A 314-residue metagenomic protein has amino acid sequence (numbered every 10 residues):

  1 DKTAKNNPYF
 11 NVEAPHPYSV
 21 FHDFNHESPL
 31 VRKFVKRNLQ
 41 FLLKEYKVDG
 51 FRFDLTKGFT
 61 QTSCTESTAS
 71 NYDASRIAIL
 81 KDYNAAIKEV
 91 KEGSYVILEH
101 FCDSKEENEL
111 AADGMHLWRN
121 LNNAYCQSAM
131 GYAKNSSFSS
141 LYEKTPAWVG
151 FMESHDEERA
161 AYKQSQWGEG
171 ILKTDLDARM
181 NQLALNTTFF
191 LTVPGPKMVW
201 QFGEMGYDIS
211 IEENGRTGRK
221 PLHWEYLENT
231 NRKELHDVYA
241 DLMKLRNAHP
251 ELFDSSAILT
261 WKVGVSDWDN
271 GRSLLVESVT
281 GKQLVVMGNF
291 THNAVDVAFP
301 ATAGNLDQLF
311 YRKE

Functional and structural regions predicted by a protein language model:
D1-K2, I97, V199-F202: Glycine-rich, aromatic-flanked loop segments that form ligand/cofactor-binding clefts across common enzyme folds
D1-Y72, Y83-E89: Substrate-binding/active-site clefts of carbohydrate-active enzymes
E27-V35, S75-I79, A178-L183, T230 (+1 more regions): Soluble or luminal CAZymes and related metallo-dependent hydrolases
K44, L55-E157, T188-T192, G203-K282 (+1 more regions): Active-site-proximal helices and loops of the catalytic beta/alpha 8
Y162-L176, R216-L222: A solvent-exposed, charged loop/short amphipathic helix patch at secondary-structure junctions
V286-G288: Short edge beta-strand/loop segments characteristic of extracellular beta-sandwich folds
